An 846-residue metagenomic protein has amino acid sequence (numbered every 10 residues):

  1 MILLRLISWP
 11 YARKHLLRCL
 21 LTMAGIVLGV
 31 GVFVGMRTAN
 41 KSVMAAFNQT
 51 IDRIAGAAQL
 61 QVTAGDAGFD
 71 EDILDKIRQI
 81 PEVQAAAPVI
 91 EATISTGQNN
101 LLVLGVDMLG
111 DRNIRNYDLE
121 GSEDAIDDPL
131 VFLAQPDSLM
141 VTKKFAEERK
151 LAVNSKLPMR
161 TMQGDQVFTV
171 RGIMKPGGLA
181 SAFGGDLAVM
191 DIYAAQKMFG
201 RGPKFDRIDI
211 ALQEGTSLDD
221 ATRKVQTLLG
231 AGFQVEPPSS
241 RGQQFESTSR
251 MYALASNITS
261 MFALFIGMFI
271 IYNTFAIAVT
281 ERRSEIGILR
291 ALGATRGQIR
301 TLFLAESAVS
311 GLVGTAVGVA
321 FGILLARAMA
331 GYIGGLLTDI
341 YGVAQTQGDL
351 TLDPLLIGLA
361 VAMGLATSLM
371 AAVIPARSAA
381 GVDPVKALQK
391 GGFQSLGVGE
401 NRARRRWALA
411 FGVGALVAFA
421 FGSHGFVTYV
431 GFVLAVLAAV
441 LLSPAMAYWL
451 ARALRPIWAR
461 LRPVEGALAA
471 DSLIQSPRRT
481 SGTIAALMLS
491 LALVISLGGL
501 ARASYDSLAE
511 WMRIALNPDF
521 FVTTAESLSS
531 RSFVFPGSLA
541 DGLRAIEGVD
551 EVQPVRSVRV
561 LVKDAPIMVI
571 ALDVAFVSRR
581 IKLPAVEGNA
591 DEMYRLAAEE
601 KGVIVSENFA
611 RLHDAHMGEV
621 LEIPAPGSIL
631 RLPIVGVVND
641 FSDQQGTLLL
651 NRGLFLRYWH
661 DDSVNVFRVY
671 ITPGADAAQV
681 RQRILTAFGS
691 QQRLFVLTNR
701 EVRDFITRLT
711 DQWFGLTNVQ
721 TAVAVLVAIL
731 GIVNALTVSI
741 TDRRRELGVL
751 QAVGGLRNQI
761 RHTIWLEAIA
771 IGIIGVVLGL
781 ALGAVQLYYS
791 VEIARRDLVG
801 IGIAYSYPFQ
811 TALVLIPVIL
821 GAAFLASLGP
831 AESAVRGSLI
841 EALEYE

Functional and structural regions predicted by a protein language model:
I2, R13, L17-L21, L254 (+6 more regions): Alpha-helical transmembrane segments, especially those used as permease/efflux helices and single-pass anchors
H15, F245, F269-G311, G391 (+2 more regions): Interfacial "coupling" helices/loops that link adjacent transmembrane helices in transporter permeases
C19, M23-M108, I126-Q135, E147 (+9 more regions): Hydrophobic, regular-secondary-structure patches
F47, T227-F265, T280, L302 (+6 more regions): Peri-transmembrane interface segments
I54, V131, E148, P176-E214 (+3 more regions): Small-residue transmembrane helix packing/gating motifs
L101-E147, S529, G537-I546, D550-M617 (+1 more regions): Short beta-strand boundary microenvironments
F275, V309-G342, L355-G381, A410-S423 (+4 more regions): Small-residue-rich transmembrane alpha-helices
G381-G397, S833-E846: Short cytosolic juxtamembrane segments of multi-pass membrane proteins
